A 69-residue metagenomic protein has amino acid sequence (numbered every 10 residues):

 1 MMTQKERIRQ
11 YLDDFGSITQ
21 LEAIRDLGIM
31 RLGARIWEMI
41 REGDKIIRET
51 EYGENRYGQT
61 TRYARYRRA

Functional and structural regions predicted by a protein language model:
M1-A69: Catalytic phosphate/metal-binding cores of nucleic-acid and nucleotide-processing enzymes, i.e., regions that mediate
